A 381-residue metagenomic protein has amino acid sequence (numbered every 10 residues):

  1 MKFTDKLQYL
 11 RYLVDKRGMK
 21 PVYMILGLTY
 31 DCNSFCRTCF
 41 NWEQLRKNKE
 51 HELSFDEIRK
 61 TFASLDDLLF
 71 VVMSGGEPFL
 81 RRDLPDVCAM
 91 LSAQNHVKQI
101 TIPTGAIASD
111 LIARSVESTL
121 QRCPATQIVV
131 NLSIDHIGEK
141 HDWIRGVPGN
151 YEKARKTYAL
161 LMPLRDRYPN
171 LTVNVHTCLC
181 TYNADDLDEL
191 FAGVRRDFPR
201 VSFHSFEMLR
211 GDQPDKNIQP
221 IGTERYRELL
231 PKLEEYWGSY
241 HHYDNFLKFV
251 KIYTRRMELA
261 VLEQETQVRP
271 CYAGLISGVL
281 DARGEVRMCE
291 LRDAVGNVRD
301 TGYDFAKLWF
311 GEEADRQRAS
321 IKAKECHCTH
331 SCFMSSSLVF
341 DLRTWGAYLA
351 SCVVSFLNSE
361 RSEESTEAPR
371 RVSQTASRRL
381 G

Functional and structural regions predicted by a protein language model:
M1, R122-A282, V286-R287, L291-D300 (+2 more regions): Radical SAM enzyme [4Fe-4S]-AdoMet core and its adjacent flexible, acidic and glycine-rich loops/tails across
M1-Q127, D212, D341, S355: Conserved alpha-helical substructure of the radical SAM core
R17-G27, T254-A260, W309-A319: Short, intrinsically disordered, charge-biased short linear motifs at domain edges
K20, T266-V268, E285-G381: Flexible mid-to-C-terminal extensions adjoining Fe-S/redox cofactors in radical SAM and related proteins
I25, T29-C32, Q264, A282 (+2 more regions): Residue-level signal for mature regions of secreted extracellular proteins and peptides
N33, R37-F40, Y272, C326-T329: Cys/His/Pro-rich metal-binding microdomains
T38, W42-L45, S277, V295 (+2 more regions): Secreted/processed peptides and extracellular or luminal domains of membrane proteins
E77, T104-A106, I134-H136, T177-L179 (+1 more regions): Short, flexible loop/turn elements at secondary-structure junctions
